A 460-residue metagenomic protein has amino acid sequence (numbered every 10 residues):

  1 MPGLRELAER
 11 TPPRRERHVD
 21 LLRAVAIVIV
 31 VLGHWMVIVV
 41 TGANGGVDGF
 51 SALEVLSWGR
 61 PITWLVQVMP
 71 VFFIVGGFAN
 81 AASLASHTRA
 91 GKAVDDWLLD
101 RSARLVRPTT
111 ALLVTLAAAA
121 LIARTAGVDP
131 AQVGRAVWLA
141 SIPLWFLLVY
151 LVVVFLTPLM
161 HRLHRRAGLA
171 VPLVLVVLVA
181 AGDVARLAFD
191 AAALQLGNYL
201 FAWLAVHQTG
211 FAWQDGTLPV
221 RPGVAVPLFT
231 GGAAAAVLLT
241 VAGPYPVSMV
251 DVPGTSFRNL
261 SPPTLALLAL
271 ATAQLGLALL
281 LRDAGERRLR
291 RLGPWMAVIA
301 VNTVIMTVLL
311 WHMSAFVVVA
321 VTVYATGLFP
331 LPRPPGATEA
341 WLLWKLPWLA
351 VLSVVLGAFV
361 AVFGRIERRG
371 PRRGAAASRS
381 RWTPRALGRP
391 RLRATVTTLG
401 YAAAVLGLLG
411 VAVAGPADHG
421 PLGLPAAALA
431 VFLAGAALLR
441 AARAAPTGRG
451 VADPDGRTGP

Functional and structural regions predicted by a protein language model:
P2-P460: Alpha-helical transmembrane segments and their immediate juxtamembrane cytosolic regions
